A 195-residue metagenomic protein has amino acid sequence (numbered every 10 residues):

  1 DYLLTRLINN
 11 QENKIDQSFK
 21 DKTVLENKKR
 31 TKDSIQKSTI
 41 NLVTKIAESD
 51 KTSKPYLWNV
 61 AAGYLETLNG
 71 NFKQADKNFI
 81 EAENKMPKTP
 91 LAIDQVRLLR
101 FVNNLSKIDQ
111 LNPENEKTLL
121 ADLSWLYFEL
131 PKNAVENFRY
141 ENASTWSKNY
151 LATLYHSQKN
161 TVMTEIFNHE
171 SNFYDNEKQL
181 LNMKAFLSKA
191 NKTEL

Functional and structural regions predicted by a protein language model:
D1-L195: Extracytoplasmic/secretory-pathway proteins
